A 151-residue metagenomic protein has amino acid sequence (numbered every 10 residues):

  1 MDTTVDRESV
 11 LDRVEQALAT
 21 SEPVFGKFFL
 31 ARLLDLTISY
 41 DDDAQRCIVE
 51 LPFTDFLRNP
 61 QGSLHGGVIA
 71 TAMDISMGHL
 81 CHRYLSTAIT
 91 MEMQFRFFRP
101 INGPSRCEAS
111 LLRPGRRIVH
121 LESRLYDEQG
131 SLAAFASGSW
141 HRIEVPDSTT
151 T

Functional and structural regions predicted by a protein language model:
M1-T151: Terminal targeting signals and extreme-terminal segments of soluble enzymes
